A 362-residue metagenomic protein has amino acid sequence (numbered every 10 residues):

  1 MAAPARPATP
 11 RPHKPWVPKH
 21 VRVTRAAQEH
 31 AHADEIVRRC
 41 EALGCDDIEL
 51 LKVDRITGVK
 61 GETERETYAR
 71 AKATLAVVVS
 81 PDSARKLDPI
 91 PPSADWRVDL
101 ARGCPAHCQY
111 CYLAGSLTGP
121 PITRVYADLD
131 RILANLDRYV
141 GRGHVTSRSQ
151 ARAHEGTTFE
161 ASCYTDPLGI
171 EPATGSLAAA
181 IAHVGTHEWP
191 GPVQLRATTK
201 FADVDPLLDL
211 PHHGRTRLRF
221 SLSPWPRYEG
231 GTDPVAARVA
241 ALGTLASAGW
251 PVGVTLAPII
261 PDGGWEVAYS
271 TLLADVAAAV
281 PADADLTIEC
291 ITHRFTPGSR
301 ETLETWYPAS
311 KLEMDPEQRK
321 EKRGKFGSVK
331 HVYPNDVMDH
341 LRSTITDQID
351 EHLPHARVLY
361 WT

Functional and structural regions predicted by a protein language model:
M1-A94: Flexible, acidic/Gly-rich N-terminal and inter-domain linker regions that tether and position cofactor-handling modules
M1-D34, A274-T362: Auxiliary Fe-S-binding modules of radical SAM enzymes
H32-D34, E171-A173, P206-L210, E229-G230 (+2 more regions): A short acidic (Asp/Glu
V77-I90, L113-R217: Conserved Radical SAM active-site core
D99-S116: Local cysteine-cluster metal-coordination motifs and their immediate loop/turn environment, predominantly Fe-S cluster
T157-A161, L195-A197, L218-F220, V252-L256 (+1 more regions): Hydrophobic faces of well-ordered beta-strands that scaffold small-molecule active sites in alpha/beta enzyme cores
A161-I170, F201-D205, T216-T232, P258-G263 (+2 more regions): Conserved radical SAM core fold
A237-G298, L359: Conserved C-terminal portion of the radical SAM core fold that forms the substrate/S-adenosylmethionine-binding
